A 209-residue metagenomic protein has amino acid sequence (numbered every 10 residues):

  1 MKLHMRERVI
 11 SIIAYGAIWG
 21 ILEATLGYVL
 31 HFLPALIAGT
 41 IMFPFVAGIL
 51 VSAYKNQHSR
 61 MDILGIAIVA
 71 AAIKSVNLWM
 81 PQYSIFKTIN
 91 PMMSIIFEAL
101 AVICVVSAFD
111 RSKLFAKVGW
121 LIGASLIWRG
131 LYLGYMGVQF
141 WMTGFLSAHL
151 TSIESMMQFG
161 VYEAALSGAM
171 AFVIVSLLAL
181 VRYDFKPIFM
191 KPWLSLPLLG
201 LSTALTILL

Functional and structural regions predicted by a protein language model:
K2-G65, I73: Hydrophobic transmembrane alpha-helices
L3-R8, Y15, W19, M92-L133 (+1 more regions): Short helix-perturbing small/polar motifs within transmembrane alpha-helices
E7-W19, A38, M42, M61-I66 (+7 more regions): Alpha-helical transmembrane segments of integral membrane proteins
G27-L36, A71-E98: Interfacial aromatic-anchored transmembrane helix boundaries in multi-pass membrane proteins
Y28, F32-L36, K113-K191, S195-L209: Membrane-embedded alpha-helical hairpins and interfacial helices in multi-pass inner-membrane proteins
V51-Q57, S75-S84, A101-S107, G130-M136: Juxtamembrane membrane-interface segments at transmembrane alpha-helix termini
N56-A67, S84-N90, A108-G119, G137-F145: A cytosolic-side transmembrane-helix exit/cap motif
A67-S75, G123-R129: A broadly tuned preference for mixed-charge, low-complexity surface segments
